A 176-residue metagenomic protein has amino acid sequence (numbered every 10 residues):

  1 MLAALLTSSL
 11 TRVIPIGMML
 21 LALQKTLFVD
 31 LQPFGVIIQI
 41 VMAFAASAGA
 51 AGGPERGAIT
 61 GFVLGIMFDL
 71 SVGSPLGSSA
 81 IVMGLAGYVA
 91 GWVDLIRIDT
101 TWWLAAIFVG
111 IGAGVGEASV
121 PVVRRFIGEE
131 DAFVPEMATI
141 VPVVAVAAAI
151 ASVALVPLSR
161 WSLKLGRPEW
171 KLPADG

Functional and structural regions predicted by a protein language model:
M1-G176: Terminal, non-globular segments
